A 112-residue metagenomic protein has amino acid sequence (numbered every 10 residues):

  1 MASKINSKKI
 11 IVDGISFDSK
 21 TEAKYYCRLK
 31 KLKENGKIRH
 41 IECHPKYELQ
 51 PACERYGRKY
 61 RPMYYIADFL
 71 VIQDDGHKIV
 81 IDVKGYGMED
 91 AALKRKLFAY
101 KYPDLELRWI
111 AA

Functional and structural regions predicted by a protein language model:
M1-A112: Electrostatic, structured charged patches in enzyme active sites and in nucleic-acid/phosphate-binding
